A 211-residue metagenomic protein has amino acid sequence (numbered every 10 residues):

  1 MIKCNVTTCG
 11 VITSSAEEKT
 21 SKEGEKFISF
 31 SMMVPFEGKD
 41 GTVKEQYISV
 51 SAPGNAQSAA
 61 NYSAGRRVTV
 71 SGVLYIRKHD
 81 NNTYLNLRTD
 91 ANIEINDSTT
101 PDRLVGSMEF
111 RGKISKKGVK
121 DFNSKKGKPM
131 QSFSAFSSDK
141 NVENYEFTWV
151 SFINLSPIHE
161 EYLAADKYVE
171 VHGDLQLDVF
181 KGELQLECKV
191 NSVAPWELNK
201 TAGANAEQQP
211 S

Functional and structural regions predicted by a protein language model:
M1-N5, C9, A16-K26, E37-K44 (+3 more regions): Acidic, gly/ser/pro-rich intrinsically disordered tails
S49-S51: Intrinsically disordered, low-complexity regulatory segments in tyrosine-phosphorylation signaling proteins
P53-N55: N-terminal intrinsically disordered, low-complexity, charge/repeat-rich segments that act as generic
G65-H79, K167-F180: Flexible glycine-rich surface loops and low-complexity tracts that mediate binding to linear polymers
R66, T83-L85, G106, Q131: Generic beta-strand structural signal
S71-T100: Short, structured interface segments
